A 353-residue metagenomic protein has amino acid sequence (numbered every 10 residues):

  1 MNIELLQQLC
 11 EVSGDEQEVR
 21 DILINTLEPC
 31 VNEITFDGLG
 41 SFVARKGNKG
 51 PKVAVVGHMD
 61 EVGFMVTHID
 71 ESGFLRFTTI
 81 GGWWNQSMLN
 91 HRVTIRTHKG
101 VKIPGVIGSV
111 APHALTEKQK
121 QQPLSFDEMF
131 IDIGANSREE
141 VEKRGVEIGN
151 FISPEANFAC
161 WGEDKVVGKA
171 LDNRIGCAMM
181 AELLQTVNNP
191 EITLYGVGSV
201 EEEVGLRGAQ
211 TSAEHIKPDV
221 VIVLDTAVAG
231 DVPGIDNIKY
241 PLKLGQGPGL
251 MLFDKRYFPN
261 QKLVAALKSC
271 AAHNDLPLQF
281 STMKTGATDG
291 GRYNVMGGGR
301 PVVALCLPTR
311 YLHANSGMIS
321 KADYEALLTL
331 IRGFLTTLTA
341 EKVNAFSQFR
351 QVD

Functional and structural regions predicted by a protein language model:
M1-D353: N-terminal hydrophobic/helix-forming segments and targeting peptides
